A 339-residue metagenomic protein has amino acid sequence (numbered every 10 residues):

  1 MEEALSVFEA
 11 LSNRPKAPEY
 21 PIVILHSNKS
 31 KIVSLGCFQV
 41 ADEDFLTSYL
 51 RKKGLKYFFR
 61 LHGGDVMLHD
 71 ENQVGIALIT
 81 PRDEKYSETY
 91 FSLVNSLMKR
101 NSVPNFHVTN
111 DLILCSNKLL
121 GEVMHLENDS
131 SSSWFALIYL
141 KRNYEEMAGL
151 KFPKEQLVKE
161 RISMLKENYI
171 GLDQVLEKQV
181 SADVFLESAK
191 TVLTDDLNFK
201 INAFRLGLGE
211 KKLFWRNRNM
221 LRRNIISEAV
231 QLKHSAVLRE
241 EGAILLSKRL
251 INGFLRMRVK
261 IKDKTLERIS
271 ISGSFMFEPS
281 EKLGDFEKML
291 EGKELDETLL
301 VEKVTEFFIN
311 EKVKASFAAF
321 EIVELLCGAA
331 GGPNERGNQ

Functional and structural regions predicted by a protein language model:
M1-K85: N-terminal lobe of the biotin/lipoate ligase/transferase fold
L61-P81, K154-V175: Residues forming anionic-ligand binding surfaces in small-molecule and nucleic-acid pockets of primarily soluble enzymes
E71-L112: Contiguous, small/hydrophobic- and glycine-enriched helical/loop subdomains that border and often "cap" functional
S102-T109, D196-K212, E297-V301, V313-F317 (+1 more regions): Flexible, glycine/charged-enriched surface loops at secondary-structure junctions
H107-P153: A contiguous pocket-lining binding segment that forms or flanks enzyme active sites
I162-R205, W215-N224, A229: A conserved active-site cap/scaffold subdomain adjacent to cofactor or substrate pockets
E210-T265: Structured beta-strand/loop patches that form or line metal/cofactor-binding pockets in enzymes
K260-R336: Active-site- and interface-proximal helix/loop "cap" or "latch" segments in soluble metabolic and energy-transducing
